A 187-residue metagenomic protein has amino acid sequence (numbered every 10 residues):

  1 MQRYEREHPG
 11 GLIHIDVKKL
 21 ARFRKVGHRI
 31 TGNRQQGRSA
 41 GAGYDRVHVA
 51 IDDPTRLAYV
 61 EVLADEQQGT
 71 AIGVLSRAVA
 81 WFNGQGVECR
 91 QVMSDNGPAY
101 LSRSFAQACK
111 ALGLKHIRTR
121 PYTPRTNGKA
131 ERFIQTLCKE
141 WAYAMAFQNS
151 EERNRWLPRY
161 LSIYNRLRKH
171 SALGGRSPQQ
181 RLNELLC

Functional and structural regions predicted by a protein language model:
M1-I51, L57, G73: Mobile-element integrase/transposase regions, centering on the N-terminal DNA-binding/Zn-coordinating module
M1-K25, P98, A106-Q107, R120-P124 (+1 more regions): Basic, flexible linker segments flanking DNA-binding modules in nucleic acid-interacting mobile-element proteins
Q2, G10-G11, K110-L114, T136-C187: C-terminal domain-tail junction helix/linker
V17, D53, D65, N96: Residues immediately flanking
G37-S39, G43-Y44, E61-G86: Active-site beta-loop-alpha junctions of metal-dependent nucleic acid enzymes, especially the RNase H-like/DDE
E66, G84-S102, R120-Y122, R176-Q179: Acidic/histidine-rich, metal-coordinating catalytic segments
Q91-N96, K110-K129, M145-S150: RNase H-like polynucleotidyl transferase catalytic core
